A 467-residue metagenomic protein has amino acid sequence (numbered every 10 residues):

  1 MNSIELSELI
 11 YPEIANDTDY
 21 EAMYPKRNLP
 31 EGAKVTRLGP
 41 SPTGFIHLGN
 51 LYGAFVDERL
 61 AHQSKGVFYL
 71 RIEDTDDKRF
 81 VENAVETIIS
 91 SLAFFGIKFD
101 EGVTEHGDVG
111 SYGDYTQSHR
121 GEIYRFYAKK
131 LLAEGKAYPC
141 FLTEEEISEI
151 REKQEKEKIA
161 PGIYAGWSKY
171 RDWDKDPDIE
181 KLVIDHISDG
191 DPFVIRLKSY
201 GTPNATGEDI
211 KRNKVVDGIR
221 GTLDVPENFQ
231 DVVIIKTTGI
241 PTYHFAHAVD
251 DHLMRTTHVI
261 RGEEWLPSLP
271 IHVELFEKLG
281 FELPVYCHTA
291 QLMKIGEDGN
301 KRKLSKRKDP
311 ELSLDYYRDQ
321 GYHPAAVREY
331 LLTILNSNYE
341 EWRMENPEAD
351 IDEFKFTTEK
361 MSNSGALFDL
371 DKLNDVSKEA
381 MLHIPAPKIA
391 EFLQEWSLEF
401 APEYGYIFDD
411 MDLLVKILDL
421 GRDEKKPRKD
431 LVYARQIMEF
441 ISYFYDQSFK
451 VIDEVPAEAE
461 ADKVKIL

Functional and structural regions predicted by a protein language model:
N2-I159, P267-L275, L279-F281, A326: N-terminal Rossmann-like or analogous alpha/beta NTP/dinucleotide-binding catalytic cores that position adenine
K26-K34, Q63-K65, H244-A248, D298-S305: Active-site-adjacent bridging/hinge elements
L38-P42, I72-D74, V249, L253 (+2 more regions): Short, histidine-centered active-site or binding-site loop motifs used for metal coordination, general acid-base
I72-K78, E263-W265, A290-M293, L373: Acidic, glycine-rich active-site loops and adjacent beta-strand->loop/helix elements that engage anionic groups
D77, Y115, H258-R261, L314-Y317: Second-shell loop/turn segments in exported
A133-Y138, P203, N336-S337: Bacterial peptidoglycan biogenesis and beta-lactam-recognition machinery
Y138-H288, M293-L304, S313, K465-L467: Active-site cores that bind ATP or allylic diphosphates and position pyrophosphate for catalysis
L279-K463: Catalytic adenosine-cofactor/nucleotide-binding cores of aminoacyl-tRNA synthetases and other
